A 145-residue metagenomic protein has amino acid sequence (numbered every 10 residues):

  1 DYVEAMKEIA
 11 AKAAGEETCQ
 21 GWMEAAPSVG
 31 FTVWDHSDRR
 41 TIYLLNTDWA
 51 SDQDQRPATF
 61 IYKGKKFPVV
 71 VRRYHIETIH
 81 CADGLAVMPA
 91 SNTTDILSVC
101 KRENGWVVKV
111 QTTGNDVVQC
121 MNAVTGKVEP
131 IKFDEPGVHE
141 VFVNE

Functional and structural regions predicted by a protein language model:
D1-V117, M121-G126: Carbohydrate-binding surfaces of carbohydrate-active enzymes
V69, I131-F133: Short beta-strand segments within Ig-like beta-sandwich modules, predominantly Fibronectin type-III
E77, E129, G137-H139: Short strand-edge motifs at loop-to-beta-strand transitions and within beta-strands of extracellular beta-rich domains
